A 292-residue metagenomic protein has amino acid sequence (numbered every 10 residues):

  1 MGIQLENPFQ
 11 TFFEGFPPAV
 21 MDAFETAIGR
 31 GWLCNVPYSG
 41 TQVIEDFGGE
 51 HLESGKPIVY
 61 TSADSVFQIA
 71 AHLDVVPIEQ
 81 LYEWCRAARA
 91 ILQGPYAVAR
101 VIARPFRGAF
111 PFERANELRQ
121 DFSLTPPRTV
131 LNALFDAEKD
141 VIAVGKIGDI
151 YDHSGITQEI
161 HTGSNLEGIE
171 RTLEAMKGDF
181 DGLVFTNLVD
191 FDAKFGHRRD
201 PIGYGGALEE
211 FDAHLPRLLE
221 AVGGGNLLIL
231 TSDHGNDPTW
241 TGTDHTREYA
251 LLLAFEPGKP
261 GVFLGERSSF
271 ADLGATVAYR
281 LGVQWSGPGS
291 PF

Functional and structural regions predicted by a protein language model:
M1-F292: Feature captures the catalytic ectodomains and active-site-proximal regions of enzymes that hydrolyze or transfer
